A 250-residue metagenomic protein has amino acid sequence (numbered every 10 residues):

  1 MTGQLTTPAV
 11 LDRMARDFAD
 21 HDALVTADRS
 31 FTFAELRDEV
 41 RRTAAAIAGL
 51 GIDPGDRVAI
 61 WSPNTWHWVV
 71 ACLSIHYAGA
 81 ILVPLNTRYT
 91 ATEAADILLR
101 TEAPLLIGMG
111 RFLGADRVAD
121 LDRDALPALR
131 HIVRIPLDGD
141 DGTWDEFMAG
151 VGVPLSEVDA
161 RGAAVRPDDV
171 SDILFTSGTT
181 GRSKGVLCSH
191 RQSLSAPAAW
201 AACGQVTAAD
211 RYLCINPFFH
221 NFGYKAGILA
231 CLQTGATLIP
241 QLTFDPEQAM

Functional and structural regions predicted by a protein language model:
T2-T7, D12, D20-L73, T90-A95 (+3 more regions): Conserved AMP-binding/adenylate-forming core of the ANL superfamily
Q4, A19, R134, G152-F175 (+2 more regions): Conserved pre-ATP/AMP-binding loop-to-beta segment of ANL
T32-E35, S171-S195: Conserved AMP-binding A3 loop
G49-L50, Y77-E146: Structural core segment of the AMP-binding/adenylate-forming
V58, I75, L106, V170 (+3 more regions): Conserved S/T- and glycine-rich ATP-binding loop of Class I adenylate-forming
S62-T65, N86-R88, V206, N216-H220: Conserved AMP-binding
L73-A78, L99-R100, H220, L229-Q233: Short hydrophobic alpha-helices that are characteristic scaffold elements of the AMP-binding
L194-R211, F219-M250: Conserved AMP-binding/adenylation subdomain of ANL enzymes
